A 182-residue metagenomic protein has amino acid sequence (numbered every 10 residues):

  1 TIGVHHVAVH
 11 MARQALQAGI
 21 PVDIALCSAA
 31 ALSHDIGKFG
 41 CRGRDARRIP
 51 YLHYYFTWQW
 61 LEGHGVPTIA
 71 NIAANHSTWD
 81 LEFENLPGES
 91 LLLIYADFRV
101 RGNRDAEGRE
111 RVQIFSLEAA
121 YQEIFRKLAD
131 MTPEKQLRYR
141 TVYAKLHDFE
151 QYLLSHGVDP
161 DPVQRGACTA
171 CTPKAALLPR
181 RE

Functional and structural regions predicted by a protein language model:
I2-G19, S33, G43, T78-E182: Divalent metal-dependent phosphate-bond-processing catalytic cores, especially two-metal-ion Mg2+/Mn2+ enzymes that act
V4-H5, V22-E62, N71-D80: His-Asp-centered metal-binding catalytic motifs of divalent-metal-dependent phosphohydrolases/nucleases
